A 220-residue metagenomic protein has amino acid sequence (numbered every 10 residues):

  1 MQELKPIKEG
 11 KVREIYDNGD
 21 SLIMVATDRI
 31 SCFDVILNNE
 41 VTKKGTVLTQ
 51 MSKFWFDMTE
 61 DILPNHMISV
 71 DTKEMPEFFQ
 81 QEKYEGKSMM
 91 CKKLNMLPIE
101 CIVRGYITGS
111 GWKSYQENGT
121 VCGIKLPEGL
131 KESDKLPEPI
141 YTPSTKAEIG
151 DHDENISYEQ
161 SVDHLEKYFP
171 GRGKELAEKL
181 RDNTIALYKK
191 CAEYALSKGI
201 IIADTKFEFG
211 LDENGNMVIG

Functional and structural regions predicted by a protein language model:
M1-A147: Active-site loop/lid in soluble adenylation, ligation, and acyl-transfer enzymes
L48-F56, V162, E166, K174-R181: Generic detector of well-ordered alpha-helical segments enriched in charged/polar residues, highlighting helical
K73-F79, K174-E175, E213-N216: Short, glycine- and charge-enriched coil/turn segments that flank and shape catalytic ligand pockets
V103, I202-G220: Conserved metal-phosphate-binding beta-hairpin within the catalytic cores of diverse ATP-dependent phosphoryl-transfer
K135-G173: A short mid-domain helix/strand-loop element embedded in enzyme catalytic domains that forms or borders the active-site
K167-A203: A long amphipathic alpha-helix within ATP-dependent nucleotide-binding catalytic cores
